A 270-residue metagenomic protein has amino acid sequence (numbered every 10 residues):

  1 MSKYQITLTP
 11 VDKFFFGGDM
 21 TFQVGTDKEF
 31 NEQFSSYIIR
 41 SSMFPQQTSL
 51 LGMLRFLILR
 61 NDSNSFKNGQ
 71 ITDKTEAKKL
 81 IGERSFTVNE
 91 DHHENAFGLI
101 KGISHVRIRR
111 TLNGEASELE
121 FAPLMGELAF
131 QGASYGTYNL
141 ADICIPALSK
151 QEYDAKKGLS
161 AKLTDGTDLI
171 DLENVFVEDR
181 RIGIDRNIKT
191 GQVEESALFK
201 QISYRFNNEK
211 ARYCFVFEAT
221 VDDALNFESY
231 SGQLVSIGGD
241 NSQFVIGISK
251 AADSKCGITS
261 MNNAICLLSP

Functional and structural regions predicted by a protein language model:
M1-P270: Conserved active-site/ligand-binding neighborhood in enzyme cores
